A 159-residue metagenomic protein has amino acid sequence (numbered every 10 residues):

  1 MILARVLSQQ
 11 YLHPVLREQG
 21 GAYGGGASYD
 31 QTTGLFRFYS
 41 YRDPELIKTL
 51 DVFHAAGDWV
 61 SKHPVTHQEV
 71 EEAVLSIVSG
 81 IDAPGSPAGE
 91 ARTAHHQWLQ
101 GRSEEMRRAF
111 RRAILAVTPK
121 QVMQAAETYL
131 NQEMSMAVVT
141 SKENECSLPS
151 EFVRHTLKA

Functional and structural regions predicted by a protein language model:
M1-L3, L16, F53, I77 (+1 more regions): Buried hydrophobic packing residues in well-ordered domains
L3, L7, S40, P44 (+3 more regions): Generic amphipathic alpha-helical segments used as scaffolds and interaction surfaces in large, multi-domain proteins
A4-P44: A structural supersecondary motif
G24-G26, S61, L130-Q132: Short amphipathic alpha-helical segments with coiled-coil-like heptad repeat character
Y29-G85, A159: M16/insulysin-pitrilysin zinc metalloprotease superfamily fold
V74-A159: C-terminal regions of mature proteins
